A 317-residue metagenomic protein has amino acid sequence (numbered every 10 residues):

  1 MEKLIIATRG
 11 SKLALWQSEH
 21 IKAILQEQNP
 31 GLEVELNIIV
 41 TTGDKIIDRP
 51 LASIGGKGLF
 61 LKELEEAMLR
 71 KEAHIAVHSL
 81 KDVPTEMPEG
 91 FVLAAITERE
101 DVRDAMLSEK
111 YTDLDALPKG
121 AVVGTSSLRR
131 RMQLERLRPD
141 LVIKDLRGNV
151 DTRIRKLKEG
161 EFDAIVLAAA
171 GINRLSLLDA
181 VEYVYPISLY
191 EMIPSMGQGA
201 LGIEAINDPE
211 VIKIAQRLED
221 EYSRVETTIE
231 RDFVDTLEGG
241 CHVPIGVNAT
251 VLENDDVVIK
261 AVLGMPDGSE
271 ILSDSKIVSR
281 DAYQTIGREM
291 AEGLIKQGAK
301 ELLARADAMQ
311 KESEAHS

Functional and structural regions predicted by a protein language model:
E2-V40, K45-I46, S53, R136 (+1 more regions): Small-molecule-sensing regulatory modules
R49-H74: Short, structured active-site "lid" loops
F60, H78, V166-A168: Short beta-strand and adjacent tight-turn residues that come in two discontinuous sequence segments and form the edges
A67, V83-P88: Extracytoplasmic loops/domains of multi-pass membrane proteins
A73-I75, D163-A164: Short, Asp-centered acidic motifs that coordinate Mg2+ and/or phosphate in catalytic or ligand-binding sites
L80-K81, E89-D140: A conserved helix-loop-strand patch within extracytoplasmic ligand-binding domains of the periplasmic binding
L80-V83, A170-I172: Short glycine-rich anion-binding loops that position phosphate/pyrophosphate groups of nucleotides and phosphorylated
